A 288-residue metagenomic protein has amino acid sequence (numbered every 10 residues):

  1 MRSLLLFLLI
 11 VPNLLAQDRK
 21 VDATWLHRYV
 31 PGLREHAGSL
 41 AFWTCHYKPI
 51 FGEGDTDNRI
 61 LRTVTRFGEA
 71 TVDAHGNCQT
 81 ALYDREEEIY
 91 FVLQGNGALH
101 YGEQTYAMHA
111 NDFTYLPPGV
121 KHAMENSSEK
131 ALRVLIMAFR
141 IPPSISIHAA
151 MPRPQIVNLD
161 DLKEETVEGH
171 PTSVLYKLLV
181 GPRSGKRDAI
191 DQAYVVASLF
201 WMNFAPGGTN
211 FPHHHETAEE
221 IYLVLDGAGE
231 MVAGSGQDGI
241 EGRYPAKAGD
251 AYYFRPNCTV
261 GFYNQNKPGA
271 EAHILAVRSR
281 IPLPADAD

Functional and structural regions predicted by a protein language model:
S3-P12: Sec-dependent N-terminal signal peptides
Q17-T63, Q79, E129-A131, A138 (+3 more regions): A short, N-terminal "cap"/entry segment at the start of jelly-roll beta-barrel domains of the cupin/DSBH fold
V64, E69-D73, L82-L99, F139 (+4 more regions): Short, conserved beta-strand element in jelly-roll/cupin
C78-A81, L99-H100, M108, L116 (+5 more regions): Short beta-strand His + acidic residue motifs that chelate non-heme Fe in jelly-roll/DSBH and cupin folds
I89, G97-I147: Extended, hydrophobic interaction surfaces within ordered domains
E103-P118, G236-P256: Short acidic-glycine-tyrosine-enriched beta hairpin
Y115, E129-S146, I221, Y253 (+1 more regions): A short hydrophobic beta-strand segment most commonly corresponding to one strand of the jelly-roll/cupin
